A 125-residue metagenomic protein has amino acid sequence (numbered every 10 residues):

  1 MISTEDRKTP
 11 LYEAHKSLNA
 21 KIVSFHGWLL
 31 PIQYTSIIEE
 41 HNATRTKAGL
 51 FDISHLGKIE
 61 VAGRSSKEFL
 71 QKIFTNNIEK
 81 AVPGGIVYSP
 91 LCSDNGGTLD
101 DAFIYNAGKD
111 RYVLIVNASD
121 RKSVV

Functional and structural regions predicted by a protein language model:
M1-V125: Basic, glycine/lysine-rich polyanion-binding surfaces/domains
